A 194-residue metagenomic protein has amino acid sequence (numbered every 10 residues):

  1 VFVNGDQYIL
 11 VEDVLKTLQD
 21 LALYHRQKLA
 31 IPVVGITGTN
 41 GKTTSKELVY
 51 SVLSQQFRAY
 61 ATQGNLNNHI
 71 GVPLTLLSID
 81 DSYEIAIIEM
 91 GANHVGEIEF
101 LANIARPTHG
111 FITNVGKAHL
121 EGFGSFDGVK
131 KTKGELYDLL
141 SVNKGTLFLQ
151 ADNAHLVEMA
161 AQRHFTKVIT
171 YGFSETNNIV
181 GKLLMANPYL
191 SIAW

Functional and structural regions predicted by a protein language model:
V1-D20: N-terminal leader/targeting and accessory segments in enzymes
V1-N4, A151-H155, F173-S174: Short, polar loop motifs at secondary-structure junctions
F2, Q27-K28, A186: Short, flexible hinge/linker loops that cap or flank conserved catalytic cores
F2-Y8, V142-N143, A161-K167, E175: Short, glycine- and charge-enriched coil/turn segments that flank and shape catalytic ligand pockets
Q7, P32, L190-I192: Short beta-strand micro-motifs in enzyme catalytic cores
I9, Y60, I169: General small-molecule cofactor/ligand-binding pocket signal
K16-L147, A151, V157-F165: Phosphate-binding loop of NTP-binding sites
F126-D127, A161, F165-W194: Adenine nucleotide phosphate-binding catalytic loops in nucleotide-utilizing enzymes
